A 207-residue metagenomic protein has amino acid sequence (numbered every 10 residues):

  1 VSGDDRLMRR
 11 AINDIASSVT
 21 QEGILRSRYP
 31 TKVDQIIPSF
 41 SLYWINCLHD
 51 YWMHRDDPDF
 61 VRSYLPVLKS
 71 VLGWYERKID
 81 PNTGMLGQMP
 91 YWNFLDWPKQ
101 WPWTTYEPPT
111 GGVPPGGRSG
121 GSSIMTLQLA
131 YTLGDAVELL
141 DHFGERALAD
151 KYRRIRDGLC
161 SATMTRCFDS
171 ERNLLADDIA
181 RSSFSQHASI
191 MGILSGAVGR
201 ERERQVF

Functional and structural regions predicted by a protein language model:
V1-R26, H54-M125, L140-I190, E201: Active-site acid/base region of carbohydrate-active enzymes
N13-A16, H49, G134: Amphipathic, well-packed alpha-helical segments that form the structural scaffold of globular domains
R28-P38, D50: Aromatic/His-enriched, Gly/Pro-containing loop or helix-boundary segments that lie immediately adjacent to catalytic
S41, L48, T126, A130-L133 (+1 more regions): TPR repeat positional signature
E203-F207: Alpha-helical repeat scaffolds
